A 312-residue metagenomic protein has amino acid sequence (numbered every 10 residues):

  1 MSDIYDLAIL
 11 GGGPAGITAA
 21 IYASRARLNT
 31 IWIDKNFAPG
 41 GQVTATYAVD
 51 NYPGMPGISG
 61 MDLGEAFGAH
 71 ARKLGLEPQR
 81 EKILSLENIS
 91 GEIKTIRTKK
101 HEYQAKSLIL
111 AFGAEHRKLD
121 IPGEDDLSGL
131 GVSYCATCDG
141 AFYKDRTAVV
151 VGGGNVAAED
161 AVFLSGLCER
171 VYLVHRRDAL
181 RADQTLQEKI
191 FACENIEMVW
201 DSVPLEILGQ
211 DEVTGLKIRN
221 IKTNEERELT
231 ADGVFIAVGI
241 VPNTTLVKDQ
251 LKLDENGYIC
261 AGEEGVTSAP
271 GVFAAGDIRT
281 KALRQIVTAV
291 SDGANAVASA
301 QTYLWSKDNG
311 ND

Functional and structural regions predicted by a protein language model:
I4-D6, R80-E81, K144-R146, D201 (+2 more regions): Phosphate-coordination loops involved in phosphoryl transfer and adenosine-cofactor binding
Y5-L74, A158-D183, D254: Beta1-alpha1 glycine-rich phosphate/pyrophosphate-binding loop at the start of Rossmann-like nucleotide-binding domains
G12, F112-G113, V238-G239: Glycine-rich, N-terminal phosphate-binding loop of Rossmann-like dinucleotide-binding domains
G40-G41, K118-L119, A158-E159, R181 (+3 more regions): Glycine/Thr-rich phosphate-binding loops of Rossmann-like dinucleotide-binding domains
A71-R97, E102-Y103, G166-G262, T302-D312: A Rossmann-like FAD-binding core segment of flavoenzymes
E102-M198, I207-G209: Predominantly flavin-linked oxidoreductase catalytic cores and closely associated redox partners
D120, D126-F142, V238-T288, D292-N295 (+1 more regions): FAD-site-proximal beta/loop scaffold in flavoenzymes
